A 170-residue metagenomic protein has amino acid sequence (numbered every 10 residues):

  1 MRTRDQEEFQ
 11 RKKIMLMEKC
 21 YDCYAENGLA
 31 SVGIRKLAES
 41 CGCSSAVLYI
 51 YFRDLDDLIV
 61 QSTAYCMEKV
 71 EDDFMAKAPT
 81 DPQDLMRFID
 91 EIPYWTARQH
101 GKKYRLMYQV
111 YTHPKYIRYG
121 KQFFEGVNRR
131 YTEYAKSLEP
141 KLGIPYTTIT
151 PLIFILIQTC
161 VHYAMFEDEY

Functional and structural regions predicted by a protein language model:
M1-R11: N-terminal intrinsically disordered/low-complexity leader segments
M15, K19, C23-D57, Q61: Helix-turn-helix
M15, K19-N27, K69-D73, K77 (+4 more regions): Solvent-exposed, amphipathic alpha-helical segments
I34, T63-E71: Short, basic, alpha-helical segments at the C-terminal edge of helix-turn-helix-like DNA-binding modules
Q61, F74-Q99, Y146, L152-I153: Hydrophobic alpha-helical connector segments
A97-R118: Amphipathic alpha-helical segments used for helix-helix packing
K115-P151: Amphipathic alpha-helical packing segments from all-alpha helical-bundle domains
I144-E167: Hydrophobic alpha-helical segments that form the core of small-molecule binding pockets and/or dimer interfaces
